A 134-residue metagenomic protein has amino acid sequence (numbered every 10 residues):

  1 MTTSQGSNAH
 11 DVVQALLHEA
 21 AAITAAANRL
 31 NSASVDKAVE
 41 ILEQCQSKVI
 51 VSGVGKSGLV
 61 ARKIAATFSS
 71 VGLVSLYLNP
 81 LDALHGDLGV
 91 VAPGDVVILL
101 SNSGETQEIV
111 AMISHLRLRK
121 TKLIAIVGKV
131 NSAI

Functional and structural regions predicted by a protein language model:
M1-S47: An N-terminal, well-structured beta->alpha segment
E43, K48-V54, G58-I134: Glycine-rich phosphate-binding loops that contact phosphosugars or nucleotide phosphates
